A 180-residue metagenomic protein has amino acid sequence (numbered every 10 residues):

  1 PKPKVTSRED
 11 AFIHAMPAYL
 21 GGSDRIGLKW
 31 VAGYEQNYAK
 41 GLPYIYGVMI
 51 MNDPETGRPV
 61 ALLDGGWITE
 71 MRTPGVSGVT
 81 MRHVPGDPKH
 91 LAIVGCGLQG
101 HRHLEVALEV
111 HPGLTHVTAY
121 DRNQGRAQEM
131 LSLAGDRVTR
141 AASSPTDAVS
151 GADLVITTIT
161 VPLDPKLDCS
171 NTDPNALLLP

Functional and structural regions predicted by a protein language model:
P1-E70, G78: N-terminal ligand-binding/catalytic initiation module
V84-H90, G113, D173: Short helix-loop-beta connector
G95-G97: Glycine-rich Rossmann-fold phosphate-binding loop(s) that bind the pyrophosphate of adenine dinucleotide cofactors
G100-H101: N-terminal Rossmann-fold NAD(P) dinucleotide-binding loop
V110-A134: NAD(P)-binding Rossmann-fold cofactor-contacting core
R137-A152, L167-C169: Short acidic low-complexity segments
I159-V161: Short glycine-/small-residue-rich Rossmann-like dinucleotide-binding loops
N171-P180: ADP-ribose/adenylate-binding Rossmann-like module
